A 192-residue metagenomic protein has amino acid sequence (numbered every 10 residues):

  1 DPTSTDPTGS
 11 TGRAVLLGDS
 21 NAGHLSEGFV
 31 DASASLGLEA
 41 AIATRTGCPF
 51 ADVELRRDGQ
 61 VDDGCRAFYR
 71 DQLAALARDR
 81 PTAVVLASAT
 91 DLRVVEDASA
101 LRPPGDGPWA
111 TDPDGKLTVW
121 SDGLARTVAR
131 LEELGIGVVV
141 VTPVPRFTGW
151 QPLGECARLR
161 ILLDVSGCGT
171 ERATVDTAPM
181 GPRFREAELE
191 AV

Functional and structural regions predicted by a protein language model:
D1-V192: Extracellular/periplasmic envelope-modification machinery, especially enzymes that add or remove acyl/ester groups on
